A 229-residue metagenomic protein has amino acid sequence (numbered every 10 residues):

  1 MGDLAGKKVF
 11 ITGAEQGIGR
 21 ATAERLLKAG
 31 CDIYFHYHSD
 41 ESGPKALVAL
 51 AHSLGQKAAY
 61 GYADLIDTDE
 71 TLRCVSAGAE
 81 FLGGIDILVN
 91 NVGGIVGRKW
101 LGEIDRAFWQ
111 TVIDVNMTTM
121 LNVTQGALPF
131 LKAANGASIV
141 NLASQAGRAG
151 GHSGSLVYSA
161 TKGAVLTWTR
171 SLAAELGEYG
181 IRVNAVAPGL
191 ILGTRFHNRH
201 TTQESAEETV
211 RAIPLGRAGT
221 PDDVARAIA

Functional and structural regions predicted by a protein language model:
K7, Q56-K57, G84-I85, L131-S144 (+2 more regions): Active-site loop of short-chain dehydrogenase/reductase
E15-Q16: Conserved glycine-rich cofactor-binding loop
C31-A46: Conserved glycine-rich Rossmann-like NAD(P)H-binding loop of the short-chain dehydrogenase/reductase
K45, E178, P188-I213: A glycine/serine/threonine-rich, flexible loop-to-helix segment that serves as the NAD(P) cofactor-binding "lid"
K99-L101, F108-I113, H197, T209: Substrate-binding pocket helix/loop in short-chain dehydrogenase/reductase
V140-A164, T169-E178, L190-I191: Catalytic loop of short-chain dehydrogenase/reductase
E178, A185, E207-A229: C-terminal helical subdomain
